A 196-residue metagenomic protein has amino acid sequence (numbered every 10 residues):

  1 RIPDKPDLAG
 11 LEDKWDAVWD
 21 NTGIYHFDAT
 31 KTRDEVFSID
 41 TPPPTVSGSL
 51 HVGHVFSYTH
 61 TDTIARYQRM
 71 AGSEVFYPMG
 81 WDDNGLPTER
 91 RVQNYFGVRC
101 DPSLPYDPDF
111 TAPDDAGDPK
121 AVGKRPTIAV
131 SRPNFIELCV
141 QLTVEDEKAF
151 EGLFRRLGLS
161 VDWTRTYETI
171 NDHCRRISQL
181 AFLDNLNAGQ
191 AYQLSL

Functional and structural regions predicted by a protein language model:
R1-L196: N-terminal, positively charged nucleic-acid-binding surface of large information/translation enzymes
